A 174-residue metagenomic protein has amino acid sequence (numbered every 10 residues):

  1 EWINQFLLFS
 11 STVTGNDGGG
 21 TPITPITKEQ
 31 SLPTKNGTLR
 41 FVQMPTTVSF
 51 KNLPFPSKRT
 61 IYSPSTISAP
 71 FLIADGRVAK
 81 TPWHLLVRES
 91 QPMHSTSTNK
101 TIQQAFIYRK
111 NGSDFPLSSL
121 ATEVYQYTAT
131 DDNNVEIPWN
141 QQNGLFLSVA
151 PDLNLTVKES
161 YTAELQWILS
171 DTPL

Functional and structural regions predicted by a protein language model:
F9-Q103, N134, P138-L174: N-terminal small/polar-rich segments of proteins
Y62, Y108, Y125-Y127, Y161: Sequence-level detector for tyrosine residue identity
H94-E123: A surface/secretory-pathway sequence property marking extracellular, secreted, or lumenal proteins enriched
D114-Q141: Extracellular adhesion/glycan-binding regions together with long Ser/Thr- and acidic-residue-rich low-complexity tracts
